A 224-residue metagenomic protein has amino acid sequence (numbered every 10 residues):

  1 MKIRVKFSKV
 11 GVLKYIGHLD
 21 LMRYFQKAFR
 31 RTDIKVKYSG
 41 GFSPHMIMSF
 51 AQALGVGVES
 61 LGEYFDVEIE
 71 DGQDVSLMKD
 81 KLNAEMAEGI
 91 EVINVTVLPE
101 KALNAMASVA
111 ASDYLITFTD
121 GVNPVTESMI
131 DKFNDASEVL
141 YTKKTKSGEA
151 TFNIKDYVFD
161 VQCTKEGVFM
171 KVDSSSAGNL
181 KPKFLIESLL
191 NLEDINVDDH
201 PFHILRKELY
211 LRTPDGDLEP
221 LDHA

Functional and structural regions predicted by a protein language model:
K6-S8, V12, I16, D20 (+1 more regions): Extended, well-folded interaction surfaces typified by the phenylalanyl-tRNA synthetase beta subunit core
F7, V67-Q73, I116-V122, M170-S174: Short beta-strand-to-loop capping motifs
Y15-L19, G72-S76, N123, E127 (+1 more regions): Ordered, soluble secondary-structure elements with a strong preference for glycine-centered loop motifs and nearby
Y38-I69, P99: Short, charge-patterned binding micro-sites
L61-L115: Ordered, amphipathic secondary-structure segments that act as subunit-interaction surfaces in large macromolecular
M78-M86, T126-A136, L185-I186: Short amphipathic alpha-helices in soluble, non-transmembrane regions that often serve as interface/regulatory elements
D135-A224: Core RNA-modification/binding signature centered on pseudouridine synthases
